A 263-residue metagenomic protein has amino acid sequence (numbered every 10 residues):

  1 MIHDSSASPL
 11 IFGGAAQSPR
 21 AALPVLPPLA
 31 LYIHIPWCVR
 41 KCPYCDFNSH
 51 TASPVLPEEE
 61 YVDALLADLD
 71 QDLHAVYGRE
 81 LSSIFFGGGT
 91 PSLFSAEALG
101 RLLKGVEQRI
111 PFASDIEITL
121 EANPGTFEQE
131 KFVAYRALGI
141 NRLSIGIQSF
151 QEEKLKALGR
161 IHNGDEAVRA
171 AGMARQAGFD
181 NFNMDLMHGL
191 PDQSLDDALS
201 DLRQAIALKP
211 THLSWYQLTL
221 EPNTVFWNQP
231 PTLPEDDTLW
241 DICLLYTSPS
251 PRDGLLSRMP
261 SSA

Functional and structural regions predicted by a protein language model:
M1-L31, G78-R79: N-terminal [4Fe-4S]-dependent radical SAM core
P28-A30, C42, E117: Structural motif
I33-I35, I147: Alpha/beta-hydrolase
P36-F47: Local cysteine-cluster metal-coordination motifs and their immediate loop/turn environment, predominantly Fe-S cluster
S49-L245: Conserved non-cysteine loop/helix-boundary elements of the Radical SAM core domain that shape
Y246-P251, A263: Conserved small/polar residues in nucleotide/adenosyl-binding loops
